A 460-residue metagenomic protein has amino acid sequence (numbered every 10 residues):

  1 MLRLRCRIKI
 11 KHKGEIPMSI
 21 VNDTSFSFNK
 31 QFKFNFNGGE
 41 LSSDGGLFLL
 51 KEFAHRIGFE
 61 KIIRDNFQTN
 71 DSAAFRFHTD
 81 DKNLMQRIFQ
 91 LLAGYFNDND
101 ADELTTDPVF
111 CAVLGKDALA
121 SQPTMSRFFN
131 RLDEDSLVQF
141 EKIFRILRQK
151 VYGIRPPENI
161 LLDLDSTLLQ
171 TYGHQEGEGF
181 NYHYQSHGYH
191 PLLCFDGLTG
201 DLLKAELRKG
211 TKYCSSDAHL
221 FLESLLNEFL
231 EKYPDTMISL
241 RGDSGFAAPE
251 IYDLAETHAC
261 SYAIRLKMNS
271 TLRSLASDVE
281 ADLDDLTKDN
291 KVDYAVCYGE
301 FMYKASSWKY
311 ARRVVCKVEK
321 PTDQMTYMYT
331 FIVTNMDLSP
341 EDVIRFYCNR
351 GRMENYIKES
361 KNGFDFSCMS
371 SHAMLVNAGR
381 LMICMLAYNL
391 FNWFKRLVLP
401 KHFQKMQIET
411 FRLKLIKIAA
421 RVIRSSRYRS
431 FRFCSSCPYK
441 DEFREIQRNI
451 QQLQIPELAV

Functional and structural regions predicted by a protein language model:
M1-Y213, H219-K232, K395, I418-V460: Dynamic "connector" segments at or just before major functional cores
S19-F32, F36, S261-N362, A420 (+1 more regions): An anionic, glycine-rich sequence signature occurring as long contiguous blocks
F53, A101, T106, D342-G379 (+2 more regions): Short amphipathic alpha-helical "interface-anchor" segments enriched in bulky aromatics
F67-F75, P340-Y347, G363-G379, K395-M406 (+1 more regions): Short, solvent-exposed helix-loop connector elements
L91, W393, L397-V422: Conserved nucleotidyltransferase catalytic core and NTase-mimicking acidic/glycine-rich helix/loop elements in nucleic
F110-C111, L169-T171, D201, T211-K212 (+6 more regions): Flexible loop/turn segments at secondary-structure boundaries
K212-T271: Domain-level cores of phosphate- or acyl-group-handling catalytic modules
